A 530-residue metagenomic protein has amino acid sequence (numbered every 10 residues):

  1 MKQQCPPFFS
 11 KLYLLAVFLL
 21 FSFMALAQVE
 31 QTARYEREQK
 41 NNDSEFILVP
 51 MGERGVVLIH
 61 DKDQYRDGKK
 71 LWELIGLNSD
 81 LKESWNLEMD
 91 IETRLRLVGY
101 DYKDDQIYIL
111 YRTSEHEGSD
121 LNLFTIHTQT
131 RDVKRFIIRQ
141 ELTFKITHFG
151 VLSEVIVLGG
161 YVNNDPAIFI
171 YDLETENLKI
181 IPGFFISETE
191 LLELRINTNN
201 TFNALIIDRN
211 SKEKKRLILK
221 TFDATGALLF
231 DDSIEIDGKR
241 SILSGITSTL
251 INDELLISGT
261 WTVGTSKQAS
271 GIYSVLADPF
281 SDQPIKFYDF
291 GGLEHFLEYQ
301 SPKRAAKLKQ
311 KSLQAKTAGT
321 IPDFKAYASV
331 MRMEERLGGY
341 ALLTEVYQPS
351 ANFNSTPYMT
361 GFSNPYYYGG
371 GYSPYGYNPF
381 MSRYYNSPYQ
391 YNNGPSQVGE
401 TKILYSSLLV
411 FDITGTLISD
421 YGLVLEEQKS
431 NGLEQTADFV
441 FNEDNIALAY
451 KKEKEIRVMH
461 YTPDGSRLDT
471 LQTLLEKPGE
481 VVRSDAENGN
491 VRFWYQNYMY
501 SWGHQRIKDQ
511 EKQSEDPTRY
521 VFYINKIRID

Functional and structural regions predicted by a protein language model:
M1-A33: Bacterial Sec-dependent N-terminal signal peptides
Q31-Q39, E83-M89, D132-I138, N177-F184 (+6 more regions): A short beta-strand motif characteristic of beta-propeller blades
K40-V49, E92-D101, I138-V151, I186-I196 (+3 more regions): Repeated scaffold domains used in trafficking and secretory/extracellular systems, primarily beta-propellers
I47-L48, E53-D67, K103-H116, T147 (+8 more regions): Short beta-strand elements that form the blades of beta-propeller/WD-repeat-like and other beta-sheet-rich scaffold
W72-S79, N122-Q129, I170-E174, R216-A227 (+6 more regions): Beta-propeller blade signature
K82-D120, D132-I146, D231-D237, V424-E427: Blade-loop segments of beta-propeller domains
S233-S244, D289-K325, Y421-D438, G465-Q496: Conserved blade-ending motifs and adjacent loop-strand segments that build the rim/top face of beta-propeller domains
V330-M331, R336-P349, N386-S407, N431-L468: Loop/turn-rich, solvent-exposed surfaces of beta-rich toroidal or solenoidal domains
